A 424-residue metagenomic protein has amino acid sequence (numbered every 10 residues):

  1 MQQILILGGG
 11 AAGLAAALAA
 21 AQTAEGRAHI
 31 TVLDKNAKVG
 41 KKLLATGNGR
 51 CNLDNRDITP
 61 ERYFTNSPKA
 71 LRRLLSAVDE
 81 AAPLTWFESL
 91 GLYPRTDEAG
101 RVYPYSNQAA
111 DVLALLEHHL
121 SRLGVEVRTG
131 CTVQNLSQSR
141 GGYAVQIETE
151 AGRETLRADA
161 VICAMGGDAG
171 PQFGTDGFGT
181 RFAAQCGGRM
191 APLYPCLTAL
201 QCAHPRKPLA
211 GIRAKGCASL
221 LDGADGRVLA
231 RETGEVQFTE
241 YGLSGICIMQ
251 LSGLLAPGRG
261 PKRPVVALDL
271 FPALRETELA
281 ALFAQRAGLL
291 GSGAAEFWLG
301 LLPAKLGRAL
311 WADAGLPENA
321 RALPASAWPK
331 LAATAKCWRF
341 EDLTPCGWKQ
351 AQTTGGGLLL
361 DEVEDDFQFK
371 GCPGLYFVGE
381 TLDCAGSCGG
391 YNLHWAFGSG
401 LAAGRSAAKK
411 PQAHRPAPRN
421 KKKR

Functional and structural regions predicted by a protein language model:
M1-A12, T31: Beta1/beta-strand and adjacent pyrophosphate-binding region of the FAD-binding site in flavoprotein oxidoreductases
L5-L7, L33, V133, T155-Q172 (+4 more regions): Short hydrophobic core segments
A21-N48: Glycine-rich FAD pyrophosphate-binding loop
A37-V39, A45, L53, D57-P60 (+2 more regions): An anion/pyrophosphate-binding glycine-rich loop and adjacent beta-alpha core in soluble alpha-beta enzymes
N48-T96: Glycine-rich active-site loop/strand segments that organize a redox cofactor
T129, R308-A385: A glycine-rich dinucleotide-binding beta-alpha-beta segment and adjacent secondary-structure elements that constitute
T129-G142: A conserved short coil-to-beta-strand element within the FAD-binding core of flavoproteins
A160-R206: Glycine-rich loop(s) and the adjacent beta-strand/alpha-helix scaffold that form part
